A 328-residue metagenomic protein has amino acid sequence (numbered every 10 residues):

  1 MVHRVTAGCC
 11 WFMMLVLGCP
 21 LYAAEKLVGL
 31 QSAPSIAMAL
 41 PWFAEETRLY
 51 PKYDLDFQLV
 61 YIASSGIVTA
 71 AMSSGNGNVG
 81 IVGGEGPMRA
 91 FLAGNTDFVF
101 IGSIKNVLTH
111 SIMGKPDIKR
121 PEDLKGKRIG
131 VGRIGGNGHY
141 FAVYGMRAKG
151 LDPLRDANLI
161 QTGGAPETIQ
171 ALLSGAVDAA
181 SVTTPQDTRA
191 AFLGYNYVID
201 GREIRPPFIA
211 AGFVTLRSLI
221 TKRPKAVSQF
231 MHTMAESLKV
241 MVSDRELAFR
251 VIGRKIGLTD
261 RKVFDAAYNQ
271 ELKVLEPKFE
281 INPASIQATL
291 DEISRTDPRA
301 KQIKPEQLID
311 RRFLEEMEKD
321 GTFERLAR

Functional and structural regions predicted by a protein language model:
M1-R4: N-terminal secretory signal peptides that target proteins for export/translocation
A7-G18: Bacterial N-terminal signal peptides
C19-A23: Sec/Tat signal peptide C-region and signal peptidase I cleavage site
A24-S174, D178-T184, N196-G201, P206-P207: Short, glycine-/small- and polar/acidic-enriched structural segments that line small-molecule recognition paths
F43-A44, T109-K119, I209-K225, V274-P277: A bilobed periplasmic-binding-protein/Venus flytrap-type ligand-binding module shared by bacterial periplasmic
G86, L159, P166-G257: Pocket-lining segment of extracytoplasmic ligand-binding domains
T221-I303: Secondary-structure end/capping motifs
L290-R328: Conserved C-terminal helix/tail region of periplasmic/extracytoplasmic solute-binding proteins
